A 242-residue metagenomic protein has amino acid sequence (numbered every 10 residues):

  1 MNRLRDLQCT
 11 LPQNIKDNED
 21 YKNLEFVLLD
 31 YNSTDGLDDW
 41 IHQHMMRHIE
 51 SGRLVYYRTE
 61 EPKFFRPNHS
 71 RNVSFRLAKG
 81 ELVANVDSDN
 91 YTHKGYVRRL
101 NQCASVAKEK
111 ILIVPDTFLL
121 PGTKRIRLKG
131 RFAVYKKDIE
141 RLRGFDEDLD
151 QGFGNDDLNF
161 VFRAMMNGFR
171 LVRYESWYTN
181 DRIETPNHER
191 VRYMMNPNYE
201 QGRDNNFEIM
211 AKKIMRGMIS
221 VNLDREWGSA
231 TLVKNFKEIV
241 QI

Functional and structural regions predicted by a protein language model:
P12-N23: Short, acidic, metal-binding catalytic loop of nucleotide-sugar glycosyltransferases
D30-I41, E61, D87-Y91: A conserved acidic beta->alpha catalytic loop
G36, N90-C103: Acidic donor-binding/catalytic loop of UDP-sugar-dependent glycosyltransferases, especially processive GT2
E61-A78: Glycine-rich, basic loop-to-helix element that forms the pyrophosphate-binding segment of sugar-nucleotide handling
V83: Short aromatic/hydrophobic "clamp" motif used to bind/position activated sugar donors
V97-P115: Conserved donor-nucleotide/metal-binding helix-loop-beta segment in metal-dependent transferases, i.e., the alpha-helix
L112-R125: Short beta-strand-to-loop element that shapes/binds the nucleotide-sugar donor at the catalytic cleft/hinge
L158-I242: C-terminal catalytic/acceptor-binding lobe
